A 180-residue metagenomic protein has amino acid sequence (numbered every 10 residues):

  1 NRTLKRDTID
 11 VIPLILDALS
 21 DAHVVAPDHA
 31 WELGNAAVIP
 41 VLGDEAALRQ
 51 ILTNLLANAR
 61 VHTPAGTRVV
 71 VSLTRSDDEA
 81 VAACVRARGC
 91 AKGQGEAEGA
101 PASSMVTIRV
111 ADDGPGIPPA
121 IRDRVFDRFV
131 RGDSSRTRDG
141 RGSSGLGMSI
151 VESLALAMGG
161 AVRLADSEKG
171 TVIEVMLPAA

Functional and structural regions predicted by a protein language model:
K5-S20: A conserved beta-strand-to-alpha-helix junction within the catalytic ATP-binding
K5-T8, D28-P40, T74-S76: Conserved catalytic submotifs in the C-terminal HATPase_c
A59-R60: Short helix-loop "hinge" at the ATP-lid/N-box region of the Bergerat-fold HATPase_c
G66-V81, V85, A102-S104: Short beta-strand/loop element within the Bergerat-fold HATPase_c
M105, I117-V130: Short conserved segment of the HATPase_c
D112: Acidic ATP/Mg2+-coordinating residue in the GHKL
